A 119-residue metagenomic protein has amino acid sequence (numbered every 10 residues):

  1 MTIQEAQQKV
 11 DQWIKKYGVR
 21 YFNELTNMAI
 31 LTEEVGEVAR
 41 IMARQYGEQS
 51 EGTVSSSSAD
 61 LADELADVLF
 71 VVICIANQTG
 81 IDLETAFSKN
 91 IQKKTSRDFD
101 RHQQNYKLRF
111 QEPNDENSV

Functional and structural regions predicted by a protein language model:
M1-L65, L69-V119: Flexible "arm" and connector segments at domain edges
